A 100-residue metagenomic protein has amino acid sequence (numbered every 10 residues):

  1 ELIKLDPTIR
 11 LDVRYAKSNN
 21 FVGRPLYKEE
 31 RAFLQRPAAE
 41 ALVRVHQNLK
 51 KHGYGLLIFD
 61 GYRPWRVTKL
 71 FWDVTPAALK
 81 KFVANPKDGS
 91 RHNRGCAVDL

Functional and structural regions predicted by a protein language model:
E1-G61, F71-D99: Extracytoplasmic cell-surface/polysaccharide-interacting catalytic and binding patches
P64: Segments that shape or occlude catalytic/ligand-binding pockets
V67: Short, well-ordered surface patches within globular domains
